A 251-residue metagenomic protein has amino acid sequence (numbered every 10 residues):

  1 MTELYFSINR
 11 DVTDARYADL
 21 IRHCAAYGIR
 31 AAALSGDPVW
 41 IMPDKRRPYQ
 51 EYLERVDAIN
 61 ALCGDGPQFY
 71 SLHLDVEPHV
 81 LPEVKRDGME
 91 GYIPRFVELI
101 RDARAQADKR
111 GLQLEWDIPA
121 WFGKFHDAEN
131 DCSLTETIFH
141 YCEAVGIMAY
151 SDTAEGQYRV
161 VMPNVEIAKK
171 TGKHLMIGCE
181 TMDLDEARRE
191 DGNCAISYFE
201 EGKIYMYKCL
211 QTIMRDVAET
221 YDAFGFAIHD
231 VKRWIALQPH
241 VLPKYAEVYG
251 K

Functional and structural regions predicted by a protein language model:
M1-R10, Y70, N130-R159: Aromatic- and acid-rich polysaccharide-binding/catalytic face of secreted or lumenal carbohydrate-active enzymes
E3, N9-T13, D37-I41, P78-P82 (+4 more regions): Solvent-exposed loop/turn segments at secondary-structure junctions within structured extracellular/periplasmic domains
L4, L74, A103, V145 (+2 more regions): Conserved, mostly hydrophobic/aromatic
Y5, V56-I93, Y221-D230: Active-site groove signature of glycoside hydrolases
T13-L20, E54-A61, A120-T137, G156-I167: Alpha-helical scaffolding within the catalytic cores of extracellular/periplasmic polymer-degrading hydrolases
A18-Y27, A31-P67, G192-T212: Active-site-adjacent "subsite" loops/lids of carbohydrate-active enzymes
A31-V39, I93-C132, G172-L184, A227-H229: Aromatic-lined carbohydrate-recognition surfaces of secreted/lumenal glycan-active proteins
A149-T153, I167, K173-K251: Substrate-binding cleft of secreted/luminal carbohydrate-active enzymes
